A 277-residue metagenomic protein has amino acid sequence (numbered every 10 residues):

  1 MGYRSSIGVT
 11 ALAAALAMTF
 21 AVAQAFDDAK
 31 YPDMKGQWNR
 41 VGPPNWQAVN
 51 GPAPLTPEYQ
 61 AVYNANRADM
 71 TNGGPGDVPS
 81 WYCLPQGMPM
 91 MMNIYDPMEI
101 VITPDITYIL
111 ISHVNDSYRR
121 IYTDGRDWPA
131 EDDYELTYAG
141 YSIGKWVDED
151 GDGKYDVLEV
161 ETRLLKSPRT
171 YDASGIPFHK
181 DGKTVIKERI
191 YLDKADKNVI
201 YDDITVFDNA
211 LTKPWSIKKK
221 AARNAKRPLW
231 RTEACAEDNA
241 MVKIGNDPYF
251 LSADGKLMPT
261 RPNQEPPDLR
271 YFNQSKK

Functional and structural regions predicted by a protein language model:
G2-S6, M18-K277: Hydrophobic small-molecule pocket/channel-lining residues, especially in calycin-type beta-barrels
I7-A15: Sec-dependent N-terminal signal peptides
